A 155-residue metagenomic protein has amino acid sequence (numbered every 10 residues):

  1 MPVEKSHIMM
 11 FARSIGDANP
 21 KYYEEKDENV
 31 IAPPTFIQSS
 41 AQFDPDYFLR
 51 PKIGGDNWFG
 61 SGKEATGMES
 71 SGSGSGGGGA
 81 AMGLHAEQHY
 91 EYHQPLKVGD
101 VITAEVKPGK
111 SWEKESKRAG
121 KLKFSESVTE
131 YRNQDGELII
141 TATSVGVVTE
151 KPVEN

Functional and structural regions predicted by a protein language model:
M1-E87, V153-N155: Hot-dog-fold acyl-thioester-processing enzymes
H85-N155: HotDog/MaoC-like acyl-thioester-processing domains
